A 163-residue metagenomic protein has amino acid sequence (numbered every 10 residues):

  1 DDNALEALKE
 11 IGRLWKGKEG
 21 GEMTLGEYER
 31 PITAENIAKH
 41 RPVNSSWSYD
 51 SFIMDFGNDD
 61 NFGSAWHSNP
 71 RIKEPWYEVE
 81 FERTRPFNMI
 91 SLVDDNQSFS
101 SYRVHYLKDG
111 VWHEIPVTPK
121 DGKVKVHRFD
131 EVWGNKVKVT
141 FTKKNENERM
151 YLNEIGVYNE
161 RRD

Functional and structural regions predicted by a protein language model:
D1-K39, M89, P116: Carbohydrate-binding surfaces of carbohydrate-active enzymes
N3-A7, S100, Y151: Residues at alpha-helix caps and immediate loop-helix transition turns in enzyme cores, especially N- and C-cap
E22-R83, V93-S101, K123, E131 (+2 more regions): Disordered, acidic Ser/Thr/Pro-rich linker "stalks" and the adjacent N-terminal cap of the next globular domain
M89, K136-K138: Short, conserved beta-strand segments of beta-strand-rich sandwich/propeller modules, principally
S98-G110: Short, surface-exposed beta-strand/strand-loop-strand elements in extracellular ectodomains
H113-D130: Extracellular carbohydrate recognition and processing domains and analogous Trp-centered ligand-binding platforms
T140-N147: Short beta-strand-plus-loop segments that form exposed binding edges in beta-rich domains
